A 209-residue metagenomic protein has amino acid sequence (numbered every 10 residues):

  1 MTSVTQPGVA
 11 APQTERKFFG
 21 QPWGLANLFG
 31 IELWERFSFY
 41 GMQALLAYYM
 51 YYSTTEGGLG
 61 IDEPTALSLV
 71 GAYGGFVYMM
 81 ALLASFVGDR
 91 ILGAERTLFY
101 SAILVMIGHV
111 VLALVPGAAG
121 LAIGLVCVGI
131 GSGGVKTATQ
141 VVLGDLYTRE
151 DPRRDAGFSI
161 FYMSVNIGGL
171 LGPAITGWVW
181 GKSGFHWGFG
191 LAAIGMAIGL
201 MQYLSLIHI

Functional and structural regions predicted by a protein language model:
A44-T65: Short amphipathic helix-loop junctions that connect adjacent transmembrane helices in Major Facilitator Superfamily/SLC
G71-F86: Central cavity-lining transmembrane alpha-helices of secondary-active solute carriers, predominantly the Major
L82-I103: Conserved MFS/SLC helix-loop-helix module at the cytosolic interface between two early adjacent transmembrane helices
I103-G117: C-terminal ends and interior cores of transmembrane alpha-helices in multi-pass membrane transporters/permeases
G120-G134: Hydrophobic core of transmembrane alpha-helices in multi-pass small-molecule transporters, especially MFS/SLC-type
A156-P173, W180, G195: Glycine-rich segments within core transmembrane alpha-helices of 12-TM secondary carriers
W187-Y203: Symmetry-related core transmembrane helices of the 12-TM Major Facilitator Superfamily/SLC fold
I207-I209: Conserved small/polar residues in nucleotide/adenosyl-binding loops
